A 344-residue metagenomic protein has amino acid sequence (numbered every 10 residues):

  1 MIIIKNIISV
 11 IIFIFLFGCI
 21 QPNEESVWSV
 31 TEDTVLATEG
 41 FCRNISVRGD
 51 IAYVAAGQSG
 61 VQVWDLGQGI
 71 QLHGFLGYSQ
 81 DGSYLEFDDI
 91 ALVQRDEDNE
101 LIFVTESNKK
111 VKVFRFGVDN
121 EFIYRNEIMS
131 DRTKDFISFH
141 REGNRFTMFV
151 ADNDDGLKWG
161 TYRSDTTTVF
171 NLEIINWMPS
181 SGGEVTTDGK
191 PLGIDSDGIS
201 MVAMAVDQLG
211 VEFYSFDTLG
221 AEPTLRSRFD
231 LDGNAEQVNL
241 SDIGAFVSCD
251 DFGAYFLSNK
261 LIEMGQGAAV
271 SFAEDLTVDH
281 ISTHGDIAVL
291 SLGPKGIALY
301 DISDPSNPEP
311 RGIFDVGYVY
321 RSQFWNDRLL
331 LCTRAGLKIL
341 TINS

Functional and structural regions predicted by a protein language model:
M1-G18: Sec-dependent bacterial lipoprotein signal peptides
C19-S344: Feature marking well-ordered beta-strand scaffolds used for ligand recognition
